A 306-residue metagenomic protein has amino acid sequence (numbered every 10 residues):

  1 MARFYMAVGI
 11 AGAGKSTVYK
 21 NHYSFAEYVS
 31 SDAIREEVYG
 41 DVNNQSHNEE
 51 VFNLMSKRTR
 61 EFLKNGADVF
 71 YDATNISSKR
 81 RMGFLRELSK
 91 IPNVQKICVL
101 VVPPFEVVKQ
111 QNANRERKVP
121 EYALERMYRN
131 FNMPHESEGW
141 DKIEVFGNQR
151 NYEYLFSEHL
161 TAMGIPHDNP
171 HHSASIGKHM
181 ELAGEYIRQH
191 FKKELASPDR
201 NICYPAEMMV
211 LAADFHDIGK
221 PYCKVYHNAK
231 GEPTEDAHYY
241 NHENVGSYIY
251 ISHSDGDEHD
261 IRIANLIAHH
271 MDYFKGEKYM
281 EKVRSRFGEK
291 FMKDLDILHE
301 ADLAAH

Functional and structural regions predicted by a protein language model:
M1-Y5, G66-A67: Pre-Walker A (Motif I) flank of P-loop NTPase domains
F4-V8, A13, E106-L155: Conserved GTP-binding G-domain of TRAFAC-class P-loop NTPases and closely related GTPase folds
T17-A67: Conserved substrate/cofactor phosphate-moiety recognition/catalytic segment in nucleotide-dependent phosphotransferases
A26-Y28, K96-C98, K142-V145: Conserved beta-strand scaffold positions in the cores of enzyme catalytic domains, especially in NTP/NDP-utilizing
H47-Q95: Glycine-rich phosphate-binding loop used to anchor ATP phosphates in small-molecule kinases, encompassing both
P92-V108: Conserved phosphate-donor/acceptor-positioning beta-strand/loop module used by diverse small-molecule
G147-T234: Acidic/His-rich, divalent-metal-binding segments that scaffold phosphate/diphosphate chemistry
D199-H306: Divalent metal-dependent catalytic cores for phosphoryl transfer on phosphate-bearing substrates
